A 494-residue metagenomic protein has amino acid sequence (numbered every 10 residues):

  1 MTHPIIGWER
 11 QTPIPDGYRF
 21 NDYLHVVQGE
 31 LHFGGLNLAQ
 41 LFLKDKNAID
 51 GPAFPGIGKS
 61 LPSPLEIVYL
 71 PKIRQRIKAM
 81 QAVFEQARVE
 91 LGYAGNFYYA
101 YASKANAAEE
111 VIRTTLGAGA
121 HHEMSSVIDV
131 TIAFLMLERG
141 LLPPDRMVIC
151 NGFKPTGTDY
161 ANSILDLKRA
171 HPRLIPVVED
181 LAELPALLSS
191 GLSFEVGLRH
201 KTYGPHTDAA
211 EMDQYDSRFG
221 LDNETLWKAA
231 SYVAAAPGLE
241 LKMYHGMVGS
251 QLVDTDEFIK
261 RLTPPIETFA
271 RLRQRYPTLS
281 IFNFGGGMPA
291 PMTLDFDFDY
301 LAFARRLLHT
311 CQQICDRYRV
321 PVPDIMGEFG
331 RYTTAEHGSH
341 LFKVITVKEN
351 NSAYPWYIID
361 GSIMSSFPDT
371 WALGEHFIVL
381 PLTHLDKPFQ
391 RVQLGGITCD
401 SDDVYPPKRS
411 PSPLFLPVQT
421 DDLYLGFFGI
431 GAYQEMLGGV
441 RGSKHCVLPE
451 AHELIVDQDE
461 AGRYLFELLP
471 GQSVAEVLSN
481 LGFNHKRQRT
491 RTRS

Functional and structural regions predicted by a protein language model:
M1-G157, V379, R391, Y405 (+5 more regions): N-terminal capping/small domains of soluble enzymes
Q11, L38, I57, R306-L308 (+1 more regions): Charged (often Lys/Glu-rich) extended helix/loop segments that serve as interaction or gating elements
S63, V89-A94, R275-I281, R317-M326: Flexible, glycine/charged-enriched surface loops at secondary-structure junctions
I73, K104, S126, L198 (+5 more regions): Conserved, mostly hydrophobic/aromatic
G92-I281, A290, T310: Active-site-proximal beta-alpha core segment in soluble small-molecule metabolic enzymes
H245-G249, F282-G287, Q390, G395-D400: Short connector loops at secondary-structure junctions
M247, I281-P289, V322-T334: A glycine-rich phosphate-binding loop feature that marks nucleotide/adenosyl-phosphate handling sites
V253-K260, P291-F303, T334-T346, R409-P411: Short glycine/threonine-rich loop-to-helix capping motif typified by GTGT followed within a few residues by an Asp-Pro
